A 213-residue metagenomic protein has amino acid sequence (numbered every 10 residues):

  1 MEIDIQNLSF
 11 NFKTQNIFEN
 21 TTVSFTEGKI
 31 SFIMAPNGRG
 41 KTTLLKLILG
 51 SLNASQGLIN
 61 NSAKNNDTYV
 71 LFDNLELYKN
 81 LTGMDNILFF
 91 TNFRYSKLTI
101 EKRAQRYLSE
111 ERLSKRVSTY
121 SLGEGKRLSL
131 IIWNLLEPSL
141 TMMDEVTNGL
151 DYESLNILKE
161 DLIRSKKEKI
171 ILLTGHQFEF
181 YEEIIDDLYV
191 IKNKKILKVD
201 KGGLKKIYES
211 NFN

Functional and structural regions predicted by a protein language model:
I3, F18-N20: Conserved structural motif at the start of ABC-family nucleotide-binding domains
M34-P36: The feature captures the beta-strand-to-loop junction immediately N-terminal to the Walker
L49: Helix-to-loop junction immediately C-terminal to a conserved catalytic motif
N74, N80-R94: Q-loop/switch helix immediately C-terminal to the Walker
T141-E145: Catalytic Walker B motif of ABC-type/P-loop ATPase nucleotide-binding domains
Q177-E183: Conserved H-loop
K195-N213: Conserved beta-strand-loop-alpha-helix hinge in the C-terminal portion of ABC ATPase nucleotide-binding domains
